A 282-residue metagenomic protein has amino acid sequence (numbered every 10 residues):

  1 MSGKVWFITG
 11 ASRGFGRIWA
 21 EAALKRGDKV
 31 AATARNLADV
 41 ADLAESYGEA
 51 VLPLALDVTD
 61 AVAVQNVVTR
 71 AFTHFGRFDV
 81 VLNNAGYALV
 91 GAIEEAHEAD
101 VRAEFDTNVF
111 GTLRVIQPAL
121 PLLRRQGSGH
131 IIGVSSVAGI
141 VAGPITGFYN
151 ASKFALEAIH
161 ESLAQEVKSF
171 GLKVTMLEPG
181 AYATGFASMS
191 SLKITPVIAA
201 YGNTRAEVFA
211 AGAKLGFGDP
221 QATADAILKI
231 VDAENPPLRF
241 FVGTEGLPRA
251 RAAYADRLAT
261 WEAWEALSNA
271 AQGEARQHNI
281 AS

Functional and structural regions predicted by a protein language model:
S12-R13: Conserved glycine-rich cofactor-binding loop
E49, R70-N83, L89: A glycine-rich helix->loop->beta "capping" turn within Rossmann-like NAD(P)(H)-dependent oxidoreductase domains
L56-N66, E98: The beta1-alpha1 cofactor-binding region of Rossmann-like NAD(H)/NADP(H)-dependent oxidoreductases
A92-I93, H97-R102: Substrate-binding pocket helix/loop in short-chain dehydrogenase/reductase
I116, S152: Active-site helix of classical SDR
S136: Residue(s) in the substrate-gating loop at a strand-loop-helix junction that position the organic substrate next
S169-P237: SDR active-site lid
